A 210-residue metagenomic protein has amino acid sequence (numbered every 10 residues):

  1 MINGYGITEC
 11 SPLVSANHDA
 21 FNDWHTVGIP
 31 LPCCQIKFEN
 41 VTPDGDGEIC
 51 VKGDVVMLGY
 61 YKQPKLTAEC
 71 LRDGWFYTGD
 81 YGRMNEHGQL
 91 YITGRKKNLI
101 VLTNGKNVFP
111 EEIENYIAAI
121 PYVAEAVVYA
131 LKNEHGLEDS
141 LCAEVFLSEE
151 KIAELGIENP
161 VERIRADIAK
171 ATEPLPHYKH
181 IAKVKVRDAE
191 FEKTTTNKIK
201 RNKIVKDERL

Functional and structural regions predicted by a protein language model:
M1-N22: Gly/Ser/Thr-rich phosphate-binding loop
G6, G28, D80: Active-site glycine-centered loops adjacent to acidic/histidine catalytic or metal-binding residues that shape
H25-I29, R72-D73: Short Gly/Pro-enriched turn/cap motifs at secondary-structure boundaries
I36, G88, I117, A143 (+2 more regions): Residue-level signal for inorganic ion chemistry
K37-L102, N107-P110, G136-L137: Conserved ATP-binding/catalytic segment of the ANL
V56, C70-L71, Q89-A118, F146 (+2 more regions): Adenylate-forming
Y81, E86, I120-E149: C-terminal boundary motif of the adenylate-forming
V127-K132, C142, A169-L210: Conserved C-terminal "lid"/linker of ANL adenylate-forming enzymes
